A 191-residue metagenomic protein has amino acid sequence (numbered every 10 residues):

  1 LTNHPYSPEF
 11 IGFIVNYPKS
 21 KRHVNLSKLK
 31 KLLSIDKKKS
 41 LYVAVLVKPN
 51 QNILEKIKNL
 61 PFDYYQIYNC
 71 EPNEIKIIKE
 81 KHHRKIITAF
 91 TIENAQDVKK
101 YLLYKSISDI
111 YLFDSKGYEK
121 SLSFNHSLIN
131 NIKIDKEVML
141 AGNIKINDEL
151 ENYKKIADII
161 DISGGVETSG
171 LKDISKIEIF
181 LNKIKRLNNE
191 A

Functional and structural regions predicted by a protein language model:
L1-H4, Y65, Y111, N125 (+4 more regions): Conserved, mostly hydrophobic/aromatic
L1-Y6, L26-K38, L54-L60, K76-H82 (+3 more regions): Acidic (Asp/Glu)-rich catalytic clusters
I11-H23, L41-P49, I53-K79, R84-L103 (+2 more regions): Catalytic beta/alpha-barrel core
N25-D36, K76-K81, S163-A191: C-terminal helical cap(s) of enzyme catalytic domains, especially alpha/beta-barrels
M139-A141, I159-S163: Conserved active-site loop/cleft motifs that coordinate metal ions or position small ligands
L140-E149, E167: A C-terminal functional module that forms or caps the active site or interfaces directly with catalytic machinery
